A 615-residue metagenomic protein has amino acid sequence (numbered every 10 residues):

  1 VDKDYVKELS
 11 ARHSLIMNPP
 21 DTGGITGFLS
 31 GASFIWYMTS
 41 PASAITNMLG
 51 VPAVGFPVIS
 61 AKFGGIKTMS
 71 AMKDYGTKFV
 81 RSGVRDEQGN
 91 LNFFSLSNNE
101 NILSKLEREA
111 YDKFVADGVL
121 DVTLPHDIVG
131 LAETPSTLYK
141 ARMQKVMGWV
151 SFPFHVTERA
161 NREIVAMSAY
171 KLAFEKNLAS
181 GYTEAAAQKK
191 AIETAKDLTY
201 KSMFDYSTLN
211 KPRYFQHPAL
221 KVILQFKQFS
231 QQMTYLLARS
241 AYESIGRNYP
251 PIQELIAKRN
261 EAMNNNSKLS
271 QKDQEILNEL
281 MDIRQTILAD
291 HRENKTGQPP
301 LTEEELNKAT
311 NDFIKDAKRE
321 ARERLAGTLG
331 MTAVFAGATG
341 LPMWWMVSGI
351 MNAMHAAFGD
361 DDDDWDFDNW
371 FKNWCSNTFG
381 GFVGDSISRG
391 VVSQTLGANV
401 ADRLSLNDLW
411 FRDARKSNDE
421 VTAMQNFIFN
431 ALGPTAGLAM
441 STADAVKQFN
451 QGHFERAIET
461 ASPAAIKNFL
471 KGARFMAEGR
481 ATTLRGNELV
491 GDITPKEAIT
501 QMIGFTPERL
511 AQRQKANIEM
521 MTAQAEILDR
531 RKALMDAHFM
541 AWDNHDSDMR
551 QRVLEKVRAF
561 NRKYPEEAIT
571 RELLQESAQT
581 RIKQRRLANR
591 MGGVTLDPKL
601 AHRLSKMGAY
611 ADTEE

Functional and structural regions predicted by a protein language model:
V1-F379, V383, R530: Hydrophobic, often aromatic-rich secondary-structure segments at membrane interfaces
D2, S40, G64-G65, A321 (+4 more regions): Short, solvent-exposed helix-helix connector turns and helix-capping sites enriched in acidic/polar residues
D4, F93, N101, W365-N369 (+5 more regions): Secondary-structure junction/capping motif
W36, S40-V54, L224, Q228-Y235 (+7 more regions): Membrane-interacting helical modules
I128, A179, K295, A338 (+12 more regions): Intrinsically disordered, low-complexity segments enriched in small/polar residues
R284, I428, S441-E615: Hydrophobic alpha-helical segments
L409-D419, N487-V490: Extended non-catalytic scaffold regions that mediate assembly and binding in large macromolecular machines
